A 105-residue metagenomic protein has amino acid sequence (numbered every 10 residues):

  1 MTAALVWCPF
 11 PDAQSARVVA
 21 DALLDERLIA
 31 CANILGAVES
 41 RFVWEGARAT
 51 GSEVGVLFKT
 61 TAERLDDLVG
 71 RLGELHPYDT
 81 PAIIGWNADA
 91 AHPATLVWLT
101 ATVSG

Functional and structural regions predicted by a protein language model:
M1-G105: Positively charged, small/polar-rich N-terminal and surface patches that mediate targeting and assembly and bind
